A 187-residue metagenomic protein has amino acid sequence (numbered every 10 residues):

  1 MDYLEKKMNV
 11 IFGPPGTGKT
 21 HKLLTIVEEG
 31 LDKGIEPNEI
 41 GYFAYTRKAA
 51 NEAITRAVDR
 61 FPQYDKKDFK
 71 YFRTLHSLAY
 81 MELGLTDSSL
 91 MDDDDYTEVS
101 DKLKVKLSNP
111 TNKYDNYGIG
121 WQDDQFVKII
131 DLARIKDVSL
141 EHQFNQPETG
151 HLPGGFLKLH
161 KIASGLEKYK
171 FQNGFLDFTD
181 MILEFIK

Functional and structural regions predicted by a protein language model:
M1-S88: P-loop NTPase Walker
D2-V10, K22, E39, K113-K187: Accessory N-terminal region flanking or inserted into the helicase ATPase core in nucleic-acid motor proteins
G30, A57, F61, L103 (+1 more regions): Hydrophobic, Leu/Ile/Phe/Ala-enriched alpha-helical segments that form helix-helix packing faces
I35, R73, M91-D94, G154-L157 (+1 more regions): Short coil/turn linker and secondary-structure boundary residues
I54, Y96, I129-I130: Generic structural marker for isolated residues within well-ordered, non-membrane alpha-helices of soluble domains
E82, D94, D180: Solvent-exposed, flexible loop/coil residues
D92-G118: Conserved phosphoryl-transfer catalytic core
